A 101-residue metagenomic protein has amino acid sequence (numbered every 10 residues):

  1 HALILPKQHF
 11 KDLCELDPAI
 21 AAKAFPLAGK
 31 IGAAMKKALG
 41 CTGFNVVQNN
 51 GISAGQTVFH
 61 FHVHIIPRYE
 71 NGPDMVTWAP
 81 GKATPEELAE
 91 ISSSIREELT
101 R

Functional and structural regions predicted by a protein language model:
H1-R101: HIT superfamily nucleotide-processing domains
